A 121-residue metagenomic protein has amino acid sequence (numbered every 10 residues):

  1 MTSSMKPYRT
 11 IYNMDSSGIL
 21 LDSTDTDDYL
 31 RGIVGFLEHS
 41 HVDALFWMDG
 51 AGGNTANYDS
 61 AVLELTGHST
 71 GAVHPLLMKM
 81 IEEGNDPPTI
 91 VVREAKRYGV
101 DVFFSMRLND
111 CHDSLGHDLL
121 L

Functional and structural regions predicted by a protein language model:
S4-T24, H74-R93, R97-Y98, F103-L121: Active-site-adjacent "subsite" loops/lids of carbohydrate-active enzymes
D27, S60-V62, H117-L119: Short, glycine/charged-enriched secondary-structure capping and boundary segments
D28-S60: Catalytic domains of carbohydrate-active enzymes, especially glycoside hydrolases
V62-M78: A charged helix-plus-loop insertion that forms the helical arch/lid used to bind and gate nucleic-acid substrates
